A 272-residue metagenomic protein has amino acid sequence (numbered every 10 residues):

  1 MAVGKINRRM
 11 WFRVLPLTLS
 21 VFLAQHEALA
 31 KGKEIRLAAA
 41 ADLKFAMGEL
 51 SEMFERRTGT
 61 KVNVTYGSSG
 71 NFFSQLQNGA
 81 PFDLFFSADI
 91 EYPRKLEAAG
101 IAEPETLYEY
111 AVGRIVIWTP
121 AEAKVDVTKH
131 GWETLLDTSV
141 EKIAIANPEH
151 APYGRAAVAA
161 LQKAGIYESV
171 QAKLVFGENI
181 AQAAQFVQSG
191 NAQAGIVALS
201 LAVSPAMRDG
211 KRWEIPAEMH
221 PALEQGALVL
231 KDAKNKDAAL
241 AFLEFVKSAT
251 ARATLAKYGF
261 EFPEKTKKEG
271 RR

Functional and structural regions predicted by a protein language model:
M1-K5, L19-V21: Secretory targeting signals
I6-F12: N-terminal export leaders
R13-A24: Bacterial N-terminal signal peptides
L29-Y66, G70-A80, S87-I90, R94-E103 (+2 more regions): Exported/periplasmic ABC-transporter solute-binding proteins
